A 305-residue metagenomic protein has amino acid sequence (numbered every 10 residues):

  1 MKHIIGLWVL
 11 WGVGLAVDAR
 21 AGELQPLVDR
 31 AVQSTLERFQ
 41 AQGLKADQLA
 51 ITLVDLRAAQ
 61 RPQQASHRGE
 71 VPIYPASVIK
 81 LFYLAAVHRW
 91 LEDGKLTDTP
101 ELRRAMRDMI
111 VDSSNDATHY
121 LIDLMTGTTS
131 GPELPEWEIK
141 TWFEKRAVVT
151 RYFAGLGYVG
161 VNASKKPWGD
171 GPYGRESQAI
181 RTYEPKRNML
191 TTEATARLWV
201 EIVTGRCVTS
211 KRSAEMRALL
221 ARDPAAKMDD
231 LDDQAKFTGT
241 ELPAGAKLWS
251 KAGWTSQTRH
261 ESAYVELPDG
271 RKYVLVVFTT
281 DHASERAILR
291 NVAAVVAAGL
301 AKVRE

Functional and structural regions predicted by a protein language model:
I4-L15: Bacterial N-terminal signal peptides
R20-V71, V295: Beta-lactamase-like hydrolase cores
G22-T35, G43-K45, R187, A196-E305: Structured C-terminal helix/loop/strand segments within mature extracytoplasmic catalytic/sensor domains
E23-A31, A46, E101-I180, M189-E193: Active-site-adjacent helix/loop patches that line small-molecule binding or acyl-intermediate pockets
L44-L49, P62, R68-E70, Y74-V78 (+6 more regions): Extracytoplasmic
A50-T52, A76, D108, Y120 (+2 more regions): Structural recognition of the beta-strand scaffold that forms the well-ordered cores of secreted hydrolase catalytic
I73-L96, M109, L275: Active-site SXXK
R89-R107, T209-S213: Short, well-structured active-site flanking segments
